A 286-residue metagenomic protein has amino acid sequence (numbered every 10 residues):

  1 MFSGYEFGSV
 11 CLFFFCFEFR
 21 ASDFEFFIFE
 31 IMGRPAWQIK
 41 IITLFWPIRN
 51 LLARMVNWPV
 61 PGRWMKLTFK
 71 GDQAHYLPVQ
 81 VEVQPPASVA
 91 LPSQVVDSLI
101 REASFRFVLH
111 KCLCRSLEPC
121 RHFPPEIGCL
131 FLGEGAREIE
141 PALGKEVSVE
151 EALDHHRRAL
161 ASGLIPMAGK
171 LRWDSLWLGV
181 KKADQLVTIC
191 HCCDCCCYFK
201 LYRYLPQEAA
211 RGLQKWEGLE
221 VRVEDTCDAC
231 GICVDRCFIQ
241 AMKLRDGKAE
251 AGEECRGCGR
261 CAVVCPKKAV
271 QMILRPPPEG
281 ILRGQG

Functional and structural regions predicted by a protein language model:
E30-A142: General detector of N-terminal leader/presequence modules that precede the first folded domain
H110-H122, V187-K200, D228-I239, R256-K267: Local cysteine-cluster metal-coordination motifs and their immediate loop/turn environment, predominantly Fe-S cluster
A142-S175, V180-K181, V187-C196: Compact structured core domains
R172-I189, Q207-G257, Q271-L282: Ferredoxin-like iron-sulfur electron-transfer modules
